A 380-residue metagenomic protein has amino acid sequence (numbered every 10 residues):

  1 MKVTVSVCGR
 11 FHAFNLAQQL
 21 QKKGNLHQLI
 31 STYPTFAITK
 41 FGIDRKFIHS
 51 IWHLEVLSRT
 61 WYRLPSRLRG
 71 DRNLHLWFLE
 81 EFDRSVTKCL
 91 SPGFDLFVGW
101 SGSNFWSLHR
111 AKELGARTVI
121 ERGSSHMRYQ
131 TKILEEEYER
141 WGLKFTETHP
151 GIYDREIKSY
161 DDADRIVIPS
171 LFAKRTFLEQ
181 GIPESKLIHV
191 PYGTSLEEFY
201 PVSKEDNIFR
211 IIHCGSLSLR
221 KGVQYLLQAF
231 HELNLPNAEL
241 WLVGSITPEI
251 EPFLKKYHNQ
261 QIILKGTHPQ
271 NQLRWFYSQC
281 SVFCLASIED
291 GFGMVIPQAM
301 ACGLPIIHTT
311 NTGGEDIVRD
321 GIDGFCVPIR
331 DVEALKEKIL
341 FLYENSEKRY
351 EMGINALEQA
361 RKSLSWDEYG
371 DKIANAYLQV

Functional and structural regions predicted by a protein language model:
W61-N73, L114-D154: Acceptor-binding helix/loop patch of EC 2.4 sugar-transfer enzymes, predominantly nucleotide-sugar-dependent
F172, G193: Carbohydrate-associated surface elements
F199, S203-E232, W241-V243: Conserved donor-binding/catalytic core segment of Leloir-type glycosyltransferases
E251-N271: Nucleotide-activated donor-binding/catalytic signature segment of Leloir-type glycosyltransferases, i.e., the conserved
T267-H268, W275-C280: Short alpha-helical donor nucleotide-sugar binding micro-motif in glycosyltransferases
I288: Aromatic "clamp/platform" in nucleotide-sugar-dependent glycosyltransferases that forms part of the donor/acceptor
P305-H308: Short hydrophobic beta-strand element within catalytic cores of glycosyltransferases and related nucleotide-activated
D320-G321, F325-V332, F341-S346: Conserved acidic donor-binding segment of nucleotide-sugar-dependent glycosyltransferases
